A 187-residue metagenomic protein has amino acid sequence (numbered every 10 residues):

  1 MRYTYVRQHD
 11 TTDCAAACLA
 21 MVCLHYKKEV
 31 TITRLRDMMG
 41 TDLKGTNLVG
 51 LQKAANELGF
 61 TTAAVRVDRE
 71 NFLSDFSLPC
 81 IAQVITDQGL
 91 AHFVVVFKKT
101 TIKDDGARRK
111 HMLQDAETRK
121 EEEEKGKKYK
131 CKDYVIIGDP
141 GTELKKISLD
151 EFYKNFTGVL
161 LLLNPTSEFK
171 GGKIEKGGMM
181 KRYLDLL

Functional and structural regions predicted by a protein language model:
M1-K103, R108-L187: Membrane-integrated ABC transporters
